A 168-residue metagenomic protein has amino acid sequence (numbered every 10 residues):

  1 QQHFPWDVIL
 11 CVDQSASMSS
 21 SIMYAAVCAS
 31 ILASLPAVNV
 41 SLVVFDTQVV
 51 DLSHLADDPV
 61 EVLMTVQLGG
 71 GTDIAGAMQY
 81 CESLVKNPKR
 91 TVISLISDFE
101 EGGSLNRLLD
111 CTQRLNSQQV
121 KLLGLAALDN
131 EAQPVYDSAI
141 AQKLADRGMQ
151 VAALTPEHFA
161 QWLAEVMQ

Functional and structural regions predicted by a protein language model:
Q1-I9, A16-Q168: Acidic, glycine-rich A-domain
